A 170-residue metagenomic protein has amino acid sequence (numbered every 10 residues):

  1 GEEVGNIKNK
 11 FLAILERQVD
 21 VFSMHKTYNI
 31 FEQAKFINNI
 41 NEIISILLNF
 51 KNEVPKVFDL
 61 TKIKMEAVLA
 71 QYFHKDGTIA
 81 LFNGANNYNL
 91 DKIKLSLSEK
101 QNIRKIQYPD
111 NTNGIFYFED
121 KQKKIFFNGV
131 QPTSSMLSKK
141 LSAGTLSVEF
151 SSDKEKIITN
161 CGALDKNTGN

Functional and structural regions predicted by a protein language model:
G1-E2: Structured, charged N-terminal subsegments at the starts of enzyme catalytic cores and at intra-chain domain/subunit
N6-D20: Short, charged, amphipathic alpha-helices and their helix-cap/turn boundaries
D20-K166: Carbohydrate-active enzyme catalytic cores, enriched for enzymes that act on polyanionic acidic polysaccharides
T168-N170: Short, intrinsically disordered, charge-balanced linker/junction segments flanking boundaries in proteins
